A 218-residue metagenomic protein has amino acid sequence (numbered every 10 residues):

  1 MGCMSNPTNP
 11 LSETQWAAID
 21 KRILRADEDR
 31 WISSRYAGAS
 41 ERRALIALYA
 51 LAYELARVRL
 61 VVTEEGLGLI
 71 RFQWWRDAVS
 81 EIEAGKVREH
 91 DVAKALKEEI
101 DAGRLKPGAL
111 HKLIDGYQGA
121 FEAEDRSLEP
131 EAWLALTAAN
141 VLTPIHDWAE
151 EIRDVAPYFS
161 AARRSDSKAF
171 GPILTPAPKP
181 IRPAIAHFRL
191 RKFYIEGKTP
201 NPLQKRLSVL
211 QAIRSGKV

Functional and structural regions predicted by a protein language model:
G2-R76, G85-K97, L110-L113, P130-N140 (+2 more regions): Catalytic cores of Mg2+-dependent Asp-rich isoprenoid enzymes
V79: Acidic, metal/ion-handling microdomains and their immediate structural contexts
A93-S127: Hydrophobic alpha-helical segments and helix pairs
I145-D147: Membrane-interfacial hairpin junctions
